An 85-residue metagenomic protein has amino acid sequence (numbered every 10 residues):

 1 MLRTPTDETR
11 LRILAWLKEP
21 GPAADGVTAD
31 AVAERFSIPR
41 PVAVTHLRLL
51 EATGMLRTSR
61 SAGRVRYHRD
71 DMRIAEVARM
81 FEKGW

Functional and structural regions predicted by a protein language model:
M1, G63-V65, R79-K83: Short, structured secondary-structure boundary patches
R3-P39, S61-R73: N-terminal helix-turn-helix DNA-binding core of bacterial DNA-binding proteins
E34, E51-A52: Alpha-helical residues within the helix-turn-helix
L47-R48: Short, hydrophobic-biased segments on the C-terminal half of alpha helices that form "recognition helices"
R69-W85: Conserved segment of winged-helix/HTH DNA-binding domains
